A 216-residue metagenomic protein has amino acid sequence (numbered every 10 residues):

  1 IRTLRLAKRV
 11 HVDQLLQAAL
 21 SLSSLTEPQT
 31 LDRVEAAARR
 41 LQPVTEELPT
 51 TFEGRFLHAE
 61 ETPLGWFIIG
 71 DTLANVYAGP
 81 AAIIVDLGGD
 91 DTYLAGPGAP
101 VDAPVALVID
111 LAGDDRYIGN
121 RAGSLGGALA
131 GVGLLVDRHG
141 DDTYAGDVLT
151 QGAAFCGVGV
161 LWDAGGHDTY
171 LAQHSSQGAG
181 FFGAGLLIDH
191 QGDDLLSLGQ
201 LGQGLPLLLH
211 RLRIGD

Functional and structural regions predicted by a protein language model:
I1-D71: Terminal non-domain segments
S21, D193, G204-L207: Short amphipathic alpha-helical "recognition" segments used for binding
Q42, F52-R55, G123-G126, Q151-G152 (+2 more regions): Acidic/polar low-complexity surface segments
G65-G70, A81-L87, A103-L111, G127-R138 (+3 more regions): Well-ordered beta-strand segments characteristic of repetitive beta-sheet solenoids
L73-N75, G89-Y93, A99-P100, G113-I118 (+6 more regions): Extracellular beta-strand scaffolds
A78-A82, G96: Generic structural signal for short, solvent-exposed loop/turn connectors between secondary structure elements
N120, W162, I188, G199-Q200: A structural feature that tracks compact, well-ordered secondary-structure segments with a strong bias toward
